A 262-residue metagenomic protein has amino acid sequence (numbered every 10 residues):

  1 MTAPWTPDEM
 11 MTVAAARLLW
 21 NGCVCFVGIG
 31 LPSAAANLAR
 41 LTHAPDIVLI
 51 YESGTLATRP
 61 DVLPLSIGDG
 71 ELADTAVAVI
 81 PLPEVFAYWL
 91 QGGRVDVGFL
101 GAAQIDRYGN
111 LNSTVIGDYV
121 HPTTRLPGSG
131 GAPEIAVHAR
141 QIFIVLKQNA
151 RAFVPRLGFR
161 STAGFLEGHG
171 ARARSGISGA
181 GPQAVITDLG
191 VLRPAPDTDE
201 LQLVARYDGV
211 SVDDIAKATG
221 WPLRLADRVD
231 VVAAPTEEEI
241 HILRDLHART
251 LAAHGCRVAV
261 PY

Functional and structural regions predicted by a protein language model:
M1-A76: N-terminal active-site beta-alpha-beta segment that forms phosphate/nucleotide-binding and substrate-recognition loops
T6-P7, P81, S211, V258-V260: Alpha-helix capping and helix-coil boundary motifs
M10, D213, E238-H241: Generic alpha-helical secondary structure signal
L19, C23, A39, H43 (+5 more regions): Structural signal for hydrophobic packing residues in well-ordered secondary-structure cores of soluble enzyme domains
A34, L38, G54, T58 (+6 more regions): A sequence-level detector of short, solvent-exposed, charge-rich linear segments
D46-T55, A73-V77, Y108, T123-G128 (+2 more regions): Short, Lys/Arg-enriched charge-dense amphipathic segments
L63-P235: Conserved phosphate- and dinucleotide-binding cores of soluble alpha/beta proteins, encompassing both enzyme active
D227-Y262: A conserved C-terminal secondary-structure "cap"
